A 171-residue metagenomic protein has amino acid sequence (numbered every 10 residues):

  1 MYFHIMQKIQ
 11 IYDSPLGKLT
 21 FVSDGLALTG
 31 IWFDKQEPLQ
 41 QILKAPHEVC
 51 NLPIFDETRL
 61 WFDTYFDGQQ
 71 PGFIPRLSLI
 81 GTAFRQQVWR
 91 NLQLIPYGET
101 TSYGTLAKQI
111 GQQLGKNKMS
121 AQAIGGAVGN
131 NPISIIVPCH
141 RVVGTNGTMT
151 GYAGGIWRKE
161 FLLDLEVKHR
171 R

Functional and structural regions predicted by a protein language model:
M1-Y2, G155: Compositionally biased, low-complexity segments enriched in small residues
Y2-T29, E37: DNA-contacting interfaces and partner/effector-binding or oligomerization modules in DNA-centric proteins
H4, H47-C50, H140, H169: Histidine (H) residue identity feature
K8-P15, L60, Q69-R171: Nucleic acid-binding interface residues in structured DNA/RNA-binding domains, emphasizing the DNA-engaging scaffolds
T20-F21, G30, S102, G151: A sequence-level detector of short linear motifs
G25-I74: Compact structured core domains
